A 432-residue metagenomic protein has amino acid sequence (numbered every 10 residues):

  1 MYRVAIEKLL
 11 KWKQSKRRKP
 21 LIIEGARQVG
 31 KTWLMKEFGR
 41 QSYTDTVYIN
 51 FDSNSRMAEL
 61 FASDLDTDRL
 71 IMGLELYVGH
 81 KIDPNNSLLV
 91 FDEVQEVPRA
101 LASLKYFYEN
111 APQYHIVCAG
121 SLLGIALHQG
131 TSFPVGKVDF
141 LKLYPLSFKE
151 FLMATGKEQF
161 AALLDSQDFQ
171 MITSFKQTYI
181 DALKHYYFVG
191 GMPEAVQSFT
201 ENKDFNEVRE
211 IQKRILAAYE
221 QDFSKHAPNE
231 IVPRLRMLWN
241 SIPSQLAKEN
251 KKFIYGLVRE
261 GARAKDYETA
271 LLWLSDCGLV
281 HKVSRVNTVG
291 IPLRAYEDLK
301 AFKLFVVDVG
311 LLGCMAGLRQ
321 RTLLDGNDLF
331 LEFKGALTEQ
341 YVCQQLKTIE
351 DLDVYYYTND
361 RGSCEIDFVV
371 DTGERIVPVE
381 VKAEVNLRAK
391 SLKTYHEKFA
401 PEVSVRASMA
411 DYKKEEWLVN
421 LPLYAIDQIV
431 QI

Functional and structural regions predicted by a protein language model:
M1-Q14: N-terminal pre-Walker A segment at the start of P-loop NTPase domains
K31: Conserved lysine of the Walker
L34, F38: Hydrophobic positions on the alpha1 helix immediately C-terminal to the Walker A/P-loop
S53-P84: Short glycine-rich substrate-engagement loop in P-loop NTPases that contacts/grips substrate
V90, H115-S121, K142: Structural recognition of the conserved hydrophobic beta-strand(s) that form the central parallel beta-sheet of P-loop
H128-A247: Interdomain motor-coupling "hinge/lid" segment immediately C-terminal to the ATP-binding subdomain of NTP-driven enzymes
T200-E365, V369-V370: Accessory nucleic acid-recognition modules appended to NTPase machines
L346, I366-V385, S404: Conserved catalytic cores of phosphodiester-cleaving nucleases, focusing on short active-site segments
